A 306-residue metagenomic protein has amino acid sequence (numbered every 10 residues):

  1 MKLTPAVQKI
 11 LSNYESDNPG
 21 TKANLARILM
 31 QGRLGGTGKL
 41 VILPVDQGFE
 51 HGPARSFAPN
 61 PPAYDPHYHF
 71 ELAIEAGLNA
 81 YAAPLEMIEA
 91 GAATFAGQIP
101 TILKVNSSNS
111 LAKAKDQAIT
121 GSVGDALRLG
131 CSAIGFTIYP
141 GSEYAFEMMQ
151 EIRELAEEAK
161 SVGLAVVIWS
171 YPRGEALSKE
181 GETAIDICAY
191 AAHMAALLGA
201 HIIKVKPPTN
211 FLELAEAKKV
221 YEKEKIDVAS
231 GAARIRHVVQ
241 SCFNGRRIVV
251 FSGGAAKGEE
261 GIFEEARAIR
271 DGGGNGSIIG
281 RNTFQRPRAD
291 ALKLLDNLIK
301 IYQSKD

Functional and structural regions predicted by a protein language model:
M1-K2, G35, L40, Q47-Y81 (+5 more regions): Alpha/beta enzyme core
M1-V45: N-terminal basic, low-complexity leaders that serve as flexible interaction/assembly modules and, when applicable, as
A256: A C-terminal functional module that forms or caps the active site or interfaces directly with catalytic machinery
D290-D306: Catalytic or ion-translocation cores adjacent to nucleophile or general acid/base/metal-coordination motifs in diverse
